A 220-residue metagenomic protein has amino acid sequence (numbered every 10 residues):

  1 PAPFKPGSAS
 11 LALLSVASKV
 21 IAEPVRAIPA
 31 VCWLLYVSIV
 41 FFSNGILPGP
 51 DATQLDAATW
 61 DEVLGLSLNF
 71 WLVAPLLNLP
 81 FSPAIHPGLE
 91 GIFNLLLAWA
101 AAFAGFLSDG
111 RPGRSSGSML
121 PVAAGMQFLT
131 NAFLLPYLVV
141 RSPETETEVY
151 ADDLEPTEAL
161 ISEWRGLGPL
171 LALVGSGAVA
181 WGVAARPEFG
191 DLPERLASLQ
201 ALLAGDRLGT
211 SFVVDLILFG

Functional and structural regions predicted by a protein language model:
P1-S18: N-terminal chloroplast transit peptides
V16-C32, E163-G168: N-terminal membrane topogenic signal
R26-I39, A172-G175: Alpha-helical transmembrane segments
L34-T53: Alpha-helical transmembrane segments of multi-pass membrane proteins
T53-S82: Extracytosolic (periplasmic/ER-lumenal) interhelical loops and adjacent juxtamembrane/interface segments of multi-pass
A74-L89, A197-V214: Short aromatic-rich membrane-water interface segments that cap or initiate transmembrane helices in multi-pass membrane
P121-V140: Hydrophobic, aromatic-rich membrane-embedded alpha-helical segments
L138-L167: Membrane-interface alpha-helices
